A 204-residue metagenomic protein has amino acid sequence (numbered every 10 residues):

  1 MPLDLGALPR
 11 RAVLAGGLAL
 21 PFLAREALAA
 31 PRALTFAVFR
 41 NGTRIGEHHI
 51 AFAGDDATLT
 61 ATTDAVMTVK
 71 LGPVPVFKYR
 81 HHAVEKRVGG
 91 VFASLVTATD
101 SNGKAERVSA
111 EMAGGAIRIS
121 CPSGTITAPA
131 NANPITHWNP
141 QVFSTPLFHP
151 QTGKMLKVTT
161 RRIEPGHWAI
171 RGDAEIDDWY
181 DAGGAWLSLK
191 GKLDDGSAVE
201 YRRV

Functional and structural regions predicted by a protein language model:
P2-A19: N-terminal secretory signal peptides and thylakoid transit peptides that target proteins across membranes
L3-L5, F22, G72-V76: Short, aromatic- and cysteine-enriched interfacial helices/patches that mediate contacts at lipid membranes
A24-I45: C-terminal segment of N-terminal export signals and the immediately downstream linker at the start of the mature
P31, V88-G89, A93-V204: Solvent-exposed helix/loop surface patches that form functional interfaces
A37, H49-A53, K86, E111 (+1 more regions): Generic structural detector for well-ordered beta-strands
N41, T68-K70, G90, N102: Short coil/turn motifs at secondary-structure junctions
I45-H48, K78-H82, K104-R107, D173-E175: Short, surface-exposed coil-to-beta transition loops
H48-V84: N-terminal, post-signal-peptide region of Sec/Tat-exported proteins
